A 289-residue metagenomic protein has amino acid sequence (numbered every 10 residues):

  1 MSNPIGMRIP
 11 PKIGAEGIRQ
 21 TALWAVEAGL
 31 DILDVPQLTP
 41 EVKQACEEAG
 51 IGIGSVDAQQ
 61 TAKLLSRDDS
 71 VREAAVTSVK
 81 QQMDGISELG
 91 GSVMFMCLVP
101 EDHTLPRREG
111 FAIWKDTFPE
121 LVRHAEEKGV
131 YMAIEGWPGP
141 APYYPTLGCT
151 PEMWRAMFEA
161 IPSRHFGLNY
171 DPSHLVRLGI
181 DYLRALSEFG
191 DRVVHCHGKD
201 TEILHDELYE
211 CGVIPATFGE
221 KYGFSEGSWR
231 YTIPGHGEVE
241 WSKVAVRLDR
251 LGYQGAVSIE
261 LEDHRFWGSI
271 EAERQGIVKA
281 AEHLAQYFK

Functional and structural regions predicted by a protein language model:
M1-I9, I53-S66, L98-E101: N-terminal small/glycine-rich loop or linker at the start of catalytic domains across soluble metabolic enzymes
M1-V26, G91-S92, G148-K289: Histidine-acidic metal/acid-base catalytic patches
P11-I13, Q37-T39, Q59-A62, L98-D102 (+4 more regions): Active-site-proximal loop/turn and secondary-structure-junction residues that shape catalytic pockets, frequently
Q20-Q37, D57-T61: N-terminal substrate-binding region of glycoside hydrolase catalytic domains
T21, V42, Q82, L121 (+1 more regions): Aromatic/hydrophobic pocket-lining residues that form π-stacking "cages" and hydrophobic walls in ligand
D34, S55-D57, F95, A133 (+2 more regions): Conserved beta-strand positions in the central sheet of alpha/beta enzyme cores
D34-E48, P142: Glycine-rich, proline-tolerant flexible connector loops at the mouths of alpha/beta enzymes
E47-E48, G52, L65, D69-L168 (+2 more regions): Active-site acidic/histidine proton-transfer and metal-coordination neighborhood in alpha/beta enzyme cores
